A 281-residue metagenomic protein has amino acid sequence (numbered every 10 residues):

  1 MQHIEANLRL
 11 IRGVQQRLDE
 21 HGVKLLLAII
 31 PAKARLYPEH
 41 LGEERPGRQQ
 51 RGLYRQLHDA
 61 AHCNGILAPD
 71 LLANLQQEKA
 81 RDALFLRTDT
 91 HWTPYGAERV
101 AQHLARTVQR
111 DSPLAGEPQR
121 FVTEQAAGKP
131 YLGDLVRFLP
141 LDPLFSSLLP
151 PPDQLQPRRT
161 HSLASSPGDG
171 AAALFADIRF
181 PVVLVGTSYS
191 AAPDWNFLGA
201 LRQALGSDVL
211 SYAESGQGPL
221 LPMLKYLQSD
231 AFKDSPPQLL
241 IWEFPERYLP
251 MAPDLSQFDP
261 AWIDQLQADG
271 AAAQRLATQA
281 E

Functional and structural regions predicted by a protein language model:
M1-E281: Extracellular glycan-modifying ectodomains
